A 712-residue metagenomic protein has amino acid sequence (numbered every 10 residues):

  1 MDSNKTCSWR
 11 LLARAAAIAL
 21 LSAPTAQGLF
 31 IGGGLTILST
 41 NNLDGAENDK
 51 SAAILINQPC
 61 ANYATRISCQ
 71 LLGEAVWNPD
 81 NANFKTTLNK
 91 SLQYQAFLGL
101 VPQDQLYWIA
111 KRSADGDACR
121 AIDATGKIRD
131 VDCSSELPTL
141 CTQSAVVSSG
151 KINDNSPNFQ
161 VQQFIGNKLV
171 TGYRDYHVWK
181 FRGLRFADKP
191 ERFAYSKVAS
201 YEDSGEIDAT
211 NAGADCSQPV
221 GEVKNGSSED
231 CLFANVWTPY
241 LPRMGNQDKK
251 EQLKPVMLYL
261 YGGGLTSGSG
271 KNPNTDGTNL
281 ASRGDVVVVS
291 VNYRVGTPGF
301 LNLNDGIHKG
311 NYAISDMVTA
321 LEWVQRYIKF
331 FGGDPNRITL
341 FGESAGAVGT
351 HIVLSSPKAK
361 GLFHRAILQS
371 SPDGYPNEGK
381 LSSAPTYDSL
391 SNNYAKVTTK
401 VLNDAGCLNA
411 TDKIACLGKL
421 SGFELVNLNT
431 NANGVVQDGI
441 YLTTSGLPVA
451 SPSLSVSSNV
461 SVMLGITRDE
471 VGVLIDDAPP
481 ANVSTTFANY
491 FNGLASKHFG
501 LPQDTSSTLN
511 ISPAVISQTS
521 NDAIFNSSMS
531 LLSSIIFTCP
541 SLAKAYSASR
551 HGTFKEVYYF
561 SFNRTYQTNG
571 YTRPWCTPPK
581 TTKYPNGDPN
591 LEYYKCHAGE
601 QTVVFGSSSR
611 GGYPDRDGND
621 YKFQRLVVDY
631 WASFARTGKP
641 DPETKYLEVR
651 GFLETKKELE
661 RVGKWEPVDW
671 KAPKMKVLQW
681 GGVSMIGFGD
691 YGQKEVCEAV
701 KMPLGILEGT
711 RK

Functional and structural regions predicted by a protein language model:
G28-G73: Extracellular disulfide-stabilized recognition modules
L29-I31, N89-Y107, R112-K127, V131-S134 (+5 more regions): Non-catalytic accessory segments of hydrolases
L55-Q58, Y63-L98: Conserved hydrophobic ligand-interaction patch in extracellular adhesion modules
V220-E222, R326, F330, K360 (+3 more regions): Substrate-access "cap/lid" subdomains that shape and gate the entrance to catalytic or ligand-binding pockets
C231, H308-K329, L390-T399: Alpha/beta-hydrolase active-site loop
Q247-L253, L303-Y312, E322-F341: Gly/Ser-rich "nucleophile elbow"/oxyanion-hole loop immediately N-terminal to the catalytic nucleophile in hydrolases
A347-A359: Short glycine-enriched nucleophile-adjacent loop and the immediately C-terminal alpha-helix near the catalytic center
L542, Y546-K712: Mobile gating loops/cap/lid regions near enzyme active sites that modulate substrate access
